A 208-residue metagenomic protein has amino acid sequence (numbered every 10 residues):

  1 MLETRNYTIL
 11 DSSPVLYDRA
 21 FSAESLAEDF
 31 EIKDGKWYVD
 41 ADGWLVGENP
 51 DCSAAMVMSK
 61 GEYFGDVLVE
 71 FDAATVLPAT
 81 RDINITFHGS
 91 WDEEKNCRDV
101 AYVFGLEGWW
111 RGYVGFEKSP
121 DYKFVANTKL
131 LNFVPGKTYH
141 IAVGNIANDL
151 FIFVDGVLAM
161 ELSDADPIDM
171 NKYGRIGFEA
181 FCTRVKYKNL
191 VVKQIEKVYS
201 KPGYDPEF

Functional and structural regions predicted by a protein language model:
M1-I32, Y199-F208: Extracellular carbohydrate-recognition regions
N6, A55-G61, N127-F133, I176-G177: Beta-strand-rich interaction surfaces with strong enrichment in secreted/lumenal proteins
F21, K188-V192: Extracellular beta-strand elements of beta-rich domains used for carbohydrate recognition/degradation or cell-matrix
F21, V69-F71, G136-V154: Short tryptophan-centered beta-strand motifs in secreted/extracellular beta-sheet-rich domains of glycan-recognition
G35-A55: Short carbohydrate-recognition loop motifs
N49-F116: Secretory/extracellular carbohydrate-interaction modules and structurally similar beta-sandwich "look-alikes"
K118-H140: Short, aromatic/His-centered strand-loop micro-motif at the edge of beta-sheets
L162-N189: Flexible glycan-contacting loops in extracellular carbohydrate-active proteins
